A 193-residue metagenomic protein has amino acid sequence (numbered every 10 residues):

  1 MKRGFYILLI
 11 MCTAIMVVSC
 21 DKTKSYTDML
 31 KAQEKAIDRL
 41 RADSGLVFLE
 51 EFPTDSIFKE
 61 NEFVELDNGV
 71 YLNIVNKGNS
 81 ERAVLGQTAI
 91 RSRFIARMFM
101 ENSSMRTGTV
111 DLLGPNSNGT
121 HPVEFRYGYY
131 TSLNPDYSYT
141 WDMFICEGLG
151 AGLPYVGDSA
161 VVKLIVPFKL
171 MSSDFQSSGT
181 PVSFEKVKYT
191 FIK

Functional and structural regions predicted by a protein language model:
M1-L8: Bacterial N-terminal signal peptides that target proteins for export
M11-C12: Repetitive helical segments and hydrophobic/amphipathic motifs
I15-S19: C-terminal motif of bacterial Sec signal peptides marking the signal peptidase cleavage site
C20-K193: Cross-family detector of peptidyl-prolyl cis-trans isomerase
